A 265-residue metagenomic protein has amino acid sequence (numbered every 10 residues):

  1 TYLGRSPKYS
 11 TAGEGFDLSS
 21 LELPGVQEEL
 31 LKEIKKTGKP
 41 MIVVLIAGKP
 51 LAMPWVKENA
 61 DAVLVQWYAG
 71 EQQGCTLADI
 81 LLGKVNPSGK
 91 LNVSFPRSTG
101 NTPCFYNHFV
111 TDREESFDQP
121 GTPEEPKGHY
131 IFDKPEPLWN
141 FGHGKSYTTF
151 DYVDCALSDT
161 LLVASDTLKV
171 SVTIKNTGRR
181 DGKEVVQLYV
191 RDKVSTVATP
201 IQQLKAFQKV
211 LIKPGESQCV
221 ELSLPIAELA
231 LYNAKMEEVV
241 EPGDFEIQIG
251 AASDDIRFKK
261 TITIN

Functional and structural regions predicted by a protein language model:
T1-N265: C-terminal non-catalytic regions of proteins with extracellular/luminal or membrane-system context
